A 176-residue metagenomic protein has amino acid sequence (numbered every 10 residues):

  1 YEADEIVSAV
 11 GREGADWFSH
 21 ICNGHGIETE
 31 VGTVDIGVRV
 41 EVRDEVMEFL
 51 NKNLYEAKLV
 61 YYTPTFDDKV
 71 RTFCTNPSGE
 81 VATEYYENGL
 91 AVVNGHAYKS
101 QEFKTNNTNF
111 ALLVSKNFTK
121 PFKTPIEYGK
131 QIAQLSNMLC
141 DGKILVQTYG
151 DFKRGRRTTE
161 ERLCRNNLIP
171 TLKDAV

Functional and structural regions predicted by a protein language model:
Y1-V176: Residues forming the flavin
